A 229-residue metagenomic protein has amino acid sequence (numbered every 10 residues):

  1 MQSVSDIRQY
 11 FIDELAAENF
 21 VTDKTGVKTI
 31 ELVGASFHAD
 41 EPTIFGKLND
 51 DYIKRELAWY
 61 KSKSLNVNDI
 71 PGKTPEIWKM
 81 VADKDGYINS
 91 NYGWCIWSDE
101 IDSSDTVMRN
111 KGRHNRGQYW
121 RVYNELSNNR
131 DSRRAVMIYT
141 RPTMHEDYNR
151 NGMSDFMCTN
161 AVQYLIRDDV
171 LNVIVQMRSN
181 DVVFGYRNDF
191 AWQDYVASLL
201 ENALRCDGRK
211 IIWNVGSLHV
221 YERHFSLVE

Functional and structural regions predicted by a protein language model:
M1-E229: Terminal, non-catalytic protein-protein interaction segments that mediate quaternary/complex assembly
